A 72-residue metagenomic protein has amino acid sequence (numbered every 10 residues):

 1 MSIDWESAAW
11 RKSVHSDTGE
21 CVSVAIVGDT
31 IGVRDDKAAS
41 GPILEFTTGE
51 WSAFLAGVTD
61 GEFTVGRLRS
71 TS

Functional and structural regions predicted by a protein language model:
M1-S7, R11, T64-S72: Short helix-coil boundary/hinge micro-motifs
K12-G49, L55, T59-D60, V65-L68: A short, structured beta-strand/loop element
